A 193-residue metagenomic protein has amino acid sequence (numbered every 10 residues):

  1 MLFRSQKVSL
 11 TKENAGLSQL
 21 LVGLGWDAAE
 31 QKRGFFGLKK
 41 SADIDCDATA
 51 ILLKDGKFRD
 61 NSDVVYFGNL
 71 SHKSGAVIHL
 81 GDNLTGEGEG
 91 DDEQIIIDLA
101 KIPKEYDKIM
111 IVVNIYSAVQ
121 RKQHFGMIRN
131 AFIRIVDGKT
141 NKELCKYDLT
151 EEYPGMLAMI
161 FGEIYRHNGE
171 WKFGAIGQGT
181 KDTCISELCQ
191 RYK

Functional and structural regions predicted by a protein language model:
F3-K193: Intrinsic-disorder/low-complexity signal
